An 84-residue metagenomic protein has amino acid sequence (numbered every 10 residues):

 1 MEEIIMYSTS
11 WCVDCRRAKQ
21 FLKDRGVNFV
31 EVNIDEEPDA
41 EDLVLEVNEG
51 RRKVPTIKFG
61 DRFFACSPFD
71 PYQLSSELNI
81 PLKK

Functional and structural regions predicted by a protein language model:
M1-N28: Local sequence-structure signature of Cys/Sec-based thiol-disulfide redox active-site neighborhoods
V13, D35, A65: Nucleotide phosphate-binding site architecture
R16-Q20, D42, F69: Generic recognition of short, well-ordered alpha-helical segments
I34-R51, L78: Thioredoxin-like thiol-disulfide oxidoreductase module
L45-K53, F64-F69: Thiol/disulfide oxidoreductase modules built on the thioredoxin-like
F59-K84: Non-catalytic, surface beta->alpha helical segment in thiol-disulfide oxidoreductase systems
